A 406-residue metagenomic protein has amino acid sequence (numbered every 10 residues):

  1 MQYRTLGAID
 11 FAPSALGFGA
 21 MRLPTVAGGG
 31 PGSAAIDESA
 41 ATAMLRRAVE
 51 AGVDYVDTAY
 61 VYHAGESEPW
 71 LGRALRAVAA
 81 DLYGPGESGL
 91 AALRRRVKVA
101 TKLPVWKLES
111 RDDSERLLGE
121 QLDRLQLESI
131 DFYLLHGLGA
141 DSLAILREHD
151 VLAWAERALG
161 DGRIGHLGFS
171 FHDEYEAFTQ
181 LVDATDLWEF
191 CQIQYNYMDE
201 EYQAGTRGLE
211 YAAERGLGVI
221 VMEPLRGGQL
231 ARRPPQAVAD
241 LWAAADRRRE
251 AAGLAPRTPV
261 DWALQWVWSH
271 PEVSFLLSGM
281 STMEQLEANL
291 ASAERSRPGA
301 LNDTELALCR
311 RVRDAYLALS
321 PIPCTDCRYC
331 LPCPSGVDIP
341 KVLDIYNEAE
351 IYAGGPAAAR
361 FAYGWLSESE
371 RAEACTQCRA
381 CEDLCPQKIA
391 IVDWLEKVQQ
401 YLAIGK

Functional and structural regions predicted by a protein language model:
M1-R95, W154: N-terminal binding-site loop/beta-alpha segment at the start of enzyme catalytic domains that lines or forms
L6, V49, D54, V78-A79 (+1 more regions): Structured C-terminal cap/extension of enzyme domains
R22-S39, K102-D112, A144, A239-L254: Active-site mouth loops of central-metabolism enzymes
A27, W106-L225, Q236, L254 (+1 more regions): Glycine/proline-rich, positively charged, aromatic-decorated active-site loop/lid region on the catalytic face
Y55-V61, G165-F169, Q192-I193, F275-L277: Short catalytic-loop micro-motif centered on adjacent basic/acidic residues
D57-T58, T101, V221: Hydrophobic residues in well-ordered beta-strands that form the structural core
A77-R96, L125-Q126, A158-I164, T185-L187 (+1 more regions): Short helix-capping segments at alpha-helix termini
G86, A91-K107, Y133-L138: A short, structured active-site edge motif that brings together acidic residues
